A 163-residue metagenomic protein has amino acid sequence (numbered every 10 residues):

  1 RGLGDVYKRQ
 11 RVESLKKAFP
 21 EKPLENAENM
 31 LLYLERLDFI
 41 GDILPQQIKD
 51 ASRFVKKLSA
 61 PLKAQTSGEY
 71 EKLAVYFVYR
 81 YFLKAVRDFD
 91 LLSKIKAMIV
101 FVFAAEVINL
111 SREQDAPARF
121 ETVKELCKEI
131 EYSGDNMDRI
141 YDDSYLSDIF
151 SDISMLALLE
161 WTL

Functional and structural regions predicted by a protein language model:
G2-Y7: Short, small-residue-biased leader/transition segments that mark boundaries at the very start of proteins
K8-L37: Alpha-helical multi-pass transmembrane bundles of energy-transducing inner-membrane proteins
M30-L163: Substrate-recognition/cap regions that form aromatic- and gly/pro-loop-enriched pockets for small-molecule ligands
